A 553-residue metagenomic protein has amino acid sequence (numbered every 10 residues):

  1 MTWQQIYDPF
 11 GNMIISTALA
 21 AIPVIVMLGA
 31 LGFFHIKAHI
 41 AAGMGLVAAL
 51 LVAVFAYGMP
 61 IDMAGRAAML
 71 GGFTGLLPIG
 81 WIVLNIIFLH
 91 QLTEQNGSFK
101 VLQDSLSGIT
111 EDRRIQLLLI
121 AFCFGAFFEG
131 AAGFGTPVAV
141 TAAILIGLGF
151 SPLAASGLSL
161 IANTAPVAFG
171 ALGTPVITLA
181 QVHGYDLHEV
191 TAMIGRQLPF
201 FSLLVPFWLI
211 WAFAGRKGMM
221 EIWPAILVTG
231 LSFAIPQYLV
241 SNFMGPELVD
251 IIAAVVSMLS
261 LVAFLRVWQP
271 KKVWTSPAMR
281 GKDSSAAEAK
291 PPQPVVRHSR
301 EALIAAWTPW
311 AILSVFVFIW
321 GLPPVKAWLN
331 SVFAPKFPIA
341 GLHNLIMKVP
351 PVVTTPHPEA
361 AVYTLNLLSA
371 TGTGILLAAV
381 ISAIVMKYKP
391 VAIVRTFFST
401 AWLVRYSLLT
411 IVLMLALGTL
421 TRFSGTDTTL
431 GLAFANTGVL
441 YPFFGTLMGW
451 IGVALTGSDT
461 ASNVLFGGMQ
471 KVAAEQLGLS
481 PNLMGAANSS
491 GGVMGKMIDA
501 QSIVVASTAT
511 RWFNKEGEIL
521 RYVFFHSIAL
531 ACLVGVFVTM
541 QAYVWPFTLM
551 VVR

Functional and structural regions predicted by a protein language model:
D8-I22, G75-I79, A132-P137, H188-L203 (+3 more regions): Structural signature of hydrophobic alpha-helical transmembrane segments
L19-L28, A38-Y57, G80-I86, I226 (+6 more regions): Hydrophobic mid-bilayer segments of alpha-helices in multi-pass membrane transport proteins, especially secondary
R66-T74, P78-L148, K387-A473: Membrane-embedded alpha-helical segments and adjacent helix-loop junctions characteristic of multi-pass solute
E94-F99, E111-D112, L145-A154, Q181-H188 (+5 more regions): Juxtamembrane helix-boundary/capping and inter-helix hinge elements in multi-pass membrane proteins
R114-A126, P152-A165, L187-P206, I210-A212 (+3 more regions): Alpha-helical transmembrane segments of multi-pass membrane proteins
A168, L172-G281, S490-R553: Juxtamembrane and boundary regions of transmembrane helices in multi-pass small-molecule transporters and channels
Y238-A334: Active-site loops and adjacent core secondary-structure elements that bind or stabilize anionic groups
R297-M448: Transmembrane helical segments that form the transport core of multi-pass membrane transport proteins
